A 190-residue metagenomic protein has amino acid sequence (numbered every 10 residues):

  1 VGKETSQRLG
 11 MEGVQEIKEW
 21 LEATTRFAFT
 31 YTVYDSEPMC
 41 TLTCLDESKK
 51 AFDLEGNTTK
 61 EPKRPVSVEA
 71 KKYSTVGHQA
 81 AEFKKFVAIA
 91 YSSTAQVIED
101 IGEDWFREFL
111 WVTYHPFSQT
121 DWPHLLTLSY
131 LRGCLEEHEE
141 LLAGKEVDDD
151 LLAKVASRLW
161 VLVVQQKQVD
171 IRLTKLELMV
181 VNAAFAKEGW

Functional and structural regions predicted by a protein language model:
V1-T43: Acidic-basic catalytic patches of nuclease active cores, encompassing PD-(D/E)XK and other metal-cofactor nuclease
G2, A51-D53, V87-Y91: Short linear interaction motifs
S6-V14, E47-K50, V76-V87: Phosphate/oxyanion-binding active-site loops and adjacent basic polyanion-contact surfaces
A23-F27, T58, G102: Secondary-structure boundary elements
T24, K50-A51, P62, W105: Short, well-ordered loop/turn elements at secondary-structure boundaries
T32-E61: Active-site metal-binding core of divalent-cation-utilizing nuclease and nuclease-like domains
K63-P65, A70-E137: Catalytic cores of nucleic-acid endonucleases
L126-W190: Non-catalytic C-terminal interaction segments of nucleic acid-processing enzymes
